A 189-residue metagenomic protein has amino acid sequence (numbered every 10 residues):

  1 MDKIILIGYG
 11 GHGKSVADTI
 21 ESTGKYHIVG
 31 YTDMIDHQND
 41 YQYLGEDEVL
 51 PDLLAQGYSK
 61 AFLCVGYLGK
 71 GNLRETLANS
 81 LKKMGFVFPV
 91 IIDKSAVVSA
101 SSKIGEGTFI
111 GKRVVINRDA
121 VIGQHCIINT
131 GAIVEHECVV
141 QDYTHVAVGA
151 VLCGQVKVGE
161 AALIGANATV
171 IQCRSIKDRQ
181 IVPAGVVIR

Functional and structural regions predicted by a protein language model:
D2-D18: Glycine-rich adenosine-cofactor-binding loop
K3, H27-I28, K60, V87: Residues at the starts of beta-strands that form the adenosine-phosphate
K14, Y26, A55-Q56: Unchanged
D18-S22, N79: Short, well-ordered alpha-helices that flank and scaffold nucleotide-derived cofactor binding pockets
T23-D40: NAD(P)-binding Rossmann-fold cofactor-contacting core
H37-V97: Phosphate-bearing ligand-interacting subdomains that bind or position ATP/ADP/UDP/GDP/NAD(P) or nucleotide-linked
V90-R189: Structural signal for interior beta-strand "rungs" in well-ordered beta-sheet cores of soluble enzyme domains
